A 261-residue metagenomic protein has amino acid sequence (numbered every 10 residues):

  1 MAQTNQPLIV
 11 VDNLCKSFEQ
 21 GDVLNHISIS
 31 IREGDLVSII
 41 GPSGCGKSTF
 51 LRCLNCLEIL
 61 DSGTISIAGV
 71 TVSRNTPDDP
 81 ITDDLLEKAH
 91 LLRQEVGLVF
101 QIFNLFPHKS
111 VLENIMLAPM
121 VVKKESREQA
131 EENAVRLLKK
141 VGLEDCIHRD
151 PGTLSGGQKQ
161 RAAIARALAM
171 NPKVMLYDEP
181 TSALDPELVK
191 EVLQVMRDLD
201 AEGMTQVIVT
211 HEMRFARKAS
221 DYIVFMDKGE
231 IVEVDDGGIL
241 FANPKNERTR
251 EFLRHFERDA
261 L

Functional and structural regions predicted by a protein language model:
V70-P80, M116, R127-C146: Conserved ABC ATPase "signature" region
V72-G97, R127-E128, L240-P244: ABC ATPase NBD coupling module
D150-L154, Q158: Conserved ABC ATPase signature
A169-K173: A short, proline-enriched helix->beta-strand linker immediately N-terminal to the Walker B motif in ABC-type P-loop
M175-D178: Catalytic Walker B motif of ABC-type/P-loop ATPase nucleotide-binding domains
P186-L188: Helix N-cap at the start of a conserved alpha-helix in ABC-type nucleotide-binding domains
